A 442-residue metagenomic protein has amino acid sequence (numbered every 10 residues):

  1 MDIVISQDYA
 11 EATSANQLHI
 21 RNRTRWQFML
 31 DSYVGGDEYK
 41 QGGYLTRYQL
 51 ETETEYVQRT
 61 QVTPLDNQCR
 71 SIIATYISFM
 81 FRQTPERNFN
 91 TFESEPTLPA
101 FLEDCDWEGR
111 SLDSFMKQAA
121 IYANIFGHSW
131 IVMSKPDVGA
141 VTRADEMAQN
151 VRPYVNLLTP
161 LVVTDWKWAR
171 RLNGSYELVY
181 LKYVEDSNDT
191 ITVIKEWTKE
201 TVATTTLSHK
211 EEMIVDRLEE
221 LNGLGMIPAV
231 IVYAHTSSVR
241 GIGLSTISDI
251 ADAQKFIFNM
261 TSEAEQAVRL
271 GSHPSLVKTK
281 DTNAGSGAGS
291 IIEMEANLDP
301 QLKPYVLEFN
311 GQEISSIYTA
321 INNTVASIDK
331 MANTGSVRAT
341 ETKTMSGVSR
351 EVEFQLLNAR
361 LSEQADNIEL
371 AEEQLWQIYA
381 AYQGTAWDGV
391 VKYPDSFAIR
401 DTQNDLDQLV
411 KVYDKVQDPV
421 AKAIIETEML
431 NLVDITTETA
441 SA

Functional and structural regions predicted by a protein language model:
M1-L157: Extended, helix-rich architectural segments
V4-R23, L276-K280, T427, N431-A442: Leucine-centric amphipathic alpha-helical interface motifs
A74-R82, A120-W130, D249-Q266, D407-K411 (+1 more regions): Short, hydrophobic/amphipathic alpha-helical patches that form generic packing surfaces within helical domains
T97, E108-M116, A123, D249 (+4 more regions): Short amphipathic alpha-helical segments
A120-S237: Extended, regular secondary-structure scaffolds
V132, K182, V277-K278, K392-P394: Residues in well-ordered beta-strands of folded domains
I214-G347, V352: Extended, charged amphipathic alpha-helical segments
L298, S316, N323-A442: C-terminal helix-loop subdomains that flank or include functional centers
